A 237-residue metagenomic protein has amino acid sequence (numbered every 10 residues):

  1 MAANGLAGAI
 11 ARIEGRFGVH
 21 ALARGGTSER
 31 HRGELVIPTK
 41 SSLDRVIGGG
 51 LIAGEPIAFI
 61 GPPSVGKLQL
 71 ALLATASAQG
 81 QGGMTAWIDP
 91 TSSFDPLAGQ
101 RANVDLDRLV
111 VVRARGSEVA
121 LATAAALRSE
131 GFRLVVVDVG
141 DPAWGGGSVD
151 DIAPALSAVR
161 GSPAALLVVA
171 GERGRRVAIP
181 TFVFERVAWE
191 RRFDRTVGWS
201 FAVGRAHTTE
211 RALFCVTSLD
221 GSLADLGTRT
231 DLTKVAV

Functional and structural regions predicted by a protein language model:
M1-W87, D231-V237: Detector for small/aliphatic-rich hydrophobic stretches
A3, A7, K40, A53 (+4 more regions): Amphipathic alpha-helical transducer elements in NTP-driven molecular machines
H31-V36, V119-T123, D194: Short, solvent-exposed polar/charged micro-motifs at secondary-structure junctions
I57-F59, A86-I88, V110-V112, L167 (+1 more regions): Hydrophobic/aromatic beta-strand patches that form the interior of the parallel beta-sheet core in alpha/beta enzyme
I60-P63, P90, V139-D141, G171: Structural motif
L73, Q81-D150, S157: Conserved inter-motif catalytic segment of the P-loop NTP-binding fold
S157-V237: Phosphate-binding/switch region of NTP-binding enzymes
